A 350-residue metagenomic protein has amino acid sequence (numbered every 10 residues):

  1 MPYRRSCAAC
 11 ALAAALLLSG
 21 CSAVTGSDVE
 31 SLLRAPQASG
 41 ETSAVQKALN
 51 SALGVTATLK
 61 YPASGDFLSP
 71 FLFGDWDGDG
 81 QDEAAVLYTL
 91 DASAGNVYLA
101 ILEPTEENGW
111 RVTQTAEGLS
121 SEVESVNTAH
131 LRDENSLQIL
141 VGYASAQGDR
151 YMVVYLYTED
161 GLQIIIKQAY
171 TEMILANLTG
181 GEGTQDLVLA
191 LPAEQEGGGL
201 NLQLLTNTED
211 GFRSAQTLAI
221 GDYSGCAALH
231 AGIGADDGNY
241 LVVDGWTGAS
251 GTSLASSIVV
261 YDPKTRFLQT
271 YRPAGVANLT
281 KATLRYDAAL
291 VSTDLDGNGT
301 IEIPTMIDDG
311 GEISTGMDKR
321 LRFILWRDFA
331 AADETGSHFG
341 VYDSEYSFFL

Functional and structural regions predicted by a protein language model:
P2-G26: Sec-dependent N-terminal signal peptides of Gram-positive bacterial secreted proteins and lipoproteins
G20-L350: Beta-propeller-forming repeat regions
